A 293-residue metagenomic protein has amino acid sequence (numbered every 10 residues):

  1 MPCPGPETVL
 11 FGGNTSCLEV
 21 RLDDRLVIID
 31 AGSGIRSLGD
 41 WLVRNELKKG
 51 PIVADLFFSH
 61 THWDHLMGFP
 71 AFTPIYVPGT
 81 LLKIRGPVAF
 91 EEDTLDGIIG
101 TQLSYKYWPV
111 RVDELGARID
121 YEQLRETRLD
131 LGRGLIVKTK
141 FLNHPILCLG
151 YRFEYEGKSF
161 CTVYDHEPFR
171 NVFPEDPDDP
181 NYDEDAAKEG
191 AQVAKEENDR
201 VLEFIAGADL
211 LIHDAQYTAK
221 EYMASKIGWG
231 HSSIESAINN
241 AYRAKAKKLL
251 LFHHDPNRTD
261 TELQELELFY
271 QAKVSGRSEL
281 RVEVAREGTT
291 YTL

Functional and structural regions predicted by a protein language model:
M1-L47, L149-F169: Conserved beta-strand hairpin/beta-sheet module of binuclear metal-dependent hydrolase folds, prominently
C17-R21, D120-F252, L263-F269, G276: Metal-dependent phosphodiesterase/nuclease catalytic metal-binding core
D24-V27, S33-R85: Active-site metal-binding motif and surrounding structural segment of the metallo-beta-lactamase
I28-G32, A54-H62, G86, C161-Y164 (+4 more regions): Active-site neighborhood of phospho(di)ester-bond hydrolases with catalytic His/Asp-centered motifs
R36, H65, A219-K220, R258: Short glycine-rich, flexible loops that bind phosphorylated cofactors or substrates
P78-L82, G86-Y121, N257-T259, E265: Active-site neighborhood of divalent metal-dependent phosphoester bond hydrolases
G79-L82, A244-K248, E279-L280: A short helix->loop->beta-strand "cap" motif at the edges of active sites that frequently abuts
R258-G288: Short acidic, glycine/proline-enriched helix-loop-strand junctions
